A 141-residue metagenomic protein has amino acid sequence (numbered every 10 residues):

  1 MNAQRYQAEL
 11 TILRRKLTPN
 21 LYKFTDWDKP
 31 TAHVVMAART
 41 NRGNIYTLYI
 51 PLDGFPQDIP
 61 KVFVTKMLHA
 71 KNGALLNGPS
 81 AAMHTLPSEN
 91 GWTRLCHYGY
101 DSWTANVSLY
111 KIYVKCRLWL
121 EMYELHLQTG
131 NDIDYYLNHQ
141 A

Functional and structural regions predicted by a protein language model:
M1-Y49, G54-A141: UBC/E2-like fold recognition across ubiquitin and ubiquitin-like conjugation systems, capturing catalytically active
